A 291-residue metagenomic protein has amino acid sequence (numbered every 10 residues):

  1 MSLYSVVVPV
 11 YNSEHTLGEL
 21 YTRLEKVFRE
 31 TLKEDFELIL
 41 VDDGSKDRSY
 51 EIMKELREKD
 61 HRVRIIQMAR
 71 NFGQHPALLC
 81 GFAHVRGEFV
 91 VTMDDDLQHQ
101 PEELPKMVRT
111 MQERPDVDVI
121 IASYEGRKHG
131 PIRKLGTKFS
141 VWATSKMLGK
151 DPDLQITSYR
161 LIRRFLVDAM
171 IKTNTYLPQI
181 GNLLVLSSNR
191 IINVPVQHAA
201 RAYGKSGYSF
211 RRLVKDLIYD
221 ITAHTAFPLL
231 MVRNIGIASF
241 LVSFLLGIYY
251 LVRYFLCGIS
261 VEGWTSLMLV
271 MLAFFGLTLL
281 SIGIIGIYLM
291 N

Functional and structural regions predicted by a protein language model:
M1-P131: Structured catalytic core of nucleotide-sugar glycosyltransferases
L3, Q179-N291: Hydrophobic helical membrane-anchoring modules
P9, M68-R70, P115, R160 (+3 more regions): Short conserved micro-motifs on helix faces and helix-strand junctions that flank and scaffold key functional residues
N12, K26, E30, E55 (+8 more regions): Conserved amphipathic alpha-helical interaction elements at protein-protein interfaces in regulatory, energy-coupling
N12-H15, Q98, E102, I171-T175 (+2 more regions): Residues in soluble alpha-helical coiled-coils and helical-bundle/repeat scaffolds
E14, P101, Q155, I282-L289: Membrane-embedded alpha-helices of multi-pass transport/permease systems
L24, G81, D96, A143 (+3 more regions): Residue-level signature of catalytic and energy-coupling elements of molecular machines, predominantly ATP/GTP-dependent
I66-R70, Q74-H84, F89, P101-L183 (+1 more regions): Acceptor/aglycone-binding surface of glycosyltransferases and processive sugar-polymer synthases
